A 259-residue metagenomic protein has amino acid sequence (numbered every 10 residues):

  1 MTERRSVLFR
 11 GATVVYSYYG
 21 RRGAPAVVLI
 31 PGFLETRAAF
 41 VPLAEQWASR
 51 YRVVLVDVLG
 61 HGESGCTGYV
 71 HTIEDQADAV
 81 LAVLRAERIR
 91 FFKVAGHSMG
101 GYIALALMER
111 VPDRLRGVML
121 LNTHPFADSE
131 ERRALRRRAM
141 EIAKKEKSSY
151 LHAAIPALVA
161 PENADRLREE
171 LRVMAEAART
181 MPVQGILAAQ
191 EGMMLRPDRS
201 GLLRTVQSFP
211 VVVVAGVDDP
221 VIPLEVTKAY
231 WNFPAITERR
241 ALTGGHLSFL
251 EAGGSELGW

Functional and structural regions predicted by a protein language model:
M1-V28, A48-R52, I89-R90, T180 (+3 more regions): Alpha/beta-hydrolase fold catalytic core
A12-Y69, I73, V83: Conserved HGGG/HGGXW glycine-rich cap/lid loop of the alpha/beta-hydrolase fold
I30, V58, L121, A241-L242: Alpha/beta-hydrolase
Q46, T205-G245, L250: Conserved loop-alpha-helix segment in the C-terminal half of the alpha/beta-hydrolase fold that carries the catalytic
E63, L105, T123-E131, E162 (+1 more regions): A short beta-to-alpha transition loop/helix N-cap that caps and shapes the active-site region
E74-F92: Conserved acidic catalytic loop of the alpha/beta-hydrolase fold
I89-S129: Conserved hydrolase catalytic core segment
D128-A134, K145-V206: Conserved alpha/beta-hydrolase catalytic His-Asp/Glu region
